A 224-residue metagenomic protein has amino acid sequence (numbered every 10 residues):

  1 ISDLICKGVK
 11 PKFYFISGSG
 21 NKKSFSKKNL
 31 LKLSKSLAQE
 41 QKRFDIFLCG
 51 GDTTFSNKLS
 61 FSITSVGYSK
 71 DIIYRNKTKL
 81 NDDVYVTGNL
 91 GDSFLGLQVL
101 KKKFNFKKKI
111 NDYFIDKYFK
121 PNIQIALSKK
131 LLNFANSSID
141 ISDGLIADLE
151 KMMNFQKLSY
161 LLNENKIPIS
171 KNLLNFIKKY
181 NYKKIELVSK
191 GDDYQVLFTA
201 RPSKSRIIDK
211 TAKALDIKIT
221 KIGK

Functional and structural regions predicted by a protein language model:
I1-K224: Helix-biased detector of long, well-ordered alpha-helical tracts
